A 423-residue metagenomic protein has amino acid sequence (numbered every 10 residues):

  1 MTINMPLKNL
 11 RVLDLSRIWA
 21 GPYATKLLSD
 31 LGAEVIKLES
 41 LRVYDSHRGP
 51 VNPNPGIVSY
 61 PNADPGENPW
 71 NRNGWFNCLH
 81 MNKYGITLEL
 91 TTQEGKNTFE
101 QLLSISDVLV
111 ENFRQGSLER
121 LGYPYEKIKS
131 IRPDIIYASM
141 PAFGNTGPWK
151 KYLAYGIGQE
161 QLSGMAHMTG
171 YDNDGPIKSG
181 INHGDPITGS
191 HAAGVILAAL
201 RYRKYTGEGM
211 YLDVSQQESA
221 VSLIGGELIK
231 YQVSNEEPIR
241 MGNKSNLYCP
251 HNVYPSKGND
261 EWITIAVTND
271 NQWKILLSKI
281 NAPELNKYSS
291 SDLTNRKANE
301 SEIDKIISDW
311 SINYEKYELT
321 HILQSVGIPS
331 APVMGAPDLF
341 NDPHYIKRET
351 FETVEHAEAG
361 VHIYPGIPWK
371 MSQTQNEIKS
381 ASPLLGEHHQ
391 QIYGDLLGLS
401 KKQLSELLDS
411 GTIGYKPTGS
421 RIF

Functional and structural regions predicted by a protein language model:
M1-Y205, L384, Q390-F423: N-terminal helix-loop segment corresponding to the beta1-alpha1 unit of nucleotide/adenylate-binding folds
E67-N68, F76, P238-N246, N252-V253 (+3 more regions): Short Gly/Pro-enriched turn/cap motifs at secondary-structure boundaries
N145, N173-I181, K204-A220, R240-K244 (+2 more regions): Conserved Rossmann-fold dehydrogenase catalytic segment
P176-I187, G209-Y211, M241-S245, C249-H251 (+3 more regions): A short glycine-threonine-serine/GTX helix/turn-capping micro-motif
G189-M210, S222, G226-S234, L277-E284: Oxidoreductase and adenylate-handling cofactor-binding alpha/beta cores
P250-V326, S330: Aromatic-enriched alpha-helical interface/lid elements that frame and gate functional surfaces
S291, A359-E406: Flexible, small-/acidic-enriched active-site or ligand-binding loops
S325-K379: A glycine-rich dinucleotide-binding beta-alpha-beta segment and adjacent secondary-structure elements that constitute
